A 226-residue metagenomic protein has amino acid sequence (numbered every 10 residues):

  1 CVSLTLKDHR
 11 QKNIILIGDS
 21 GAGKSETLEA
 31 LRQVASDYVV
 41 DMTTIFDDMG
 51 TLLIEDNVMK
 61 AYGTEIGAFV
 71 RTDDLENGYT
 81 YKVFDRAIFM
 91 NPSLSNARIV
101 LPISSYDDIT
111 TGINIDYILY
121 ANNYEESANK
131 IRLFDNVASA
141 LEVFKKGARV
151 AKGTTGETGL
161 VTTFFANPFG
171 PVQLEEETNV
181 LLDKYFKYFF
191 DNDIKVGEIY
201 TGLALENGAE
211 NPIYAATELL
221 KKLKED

Functional and structural regions predicted by a protein language model:
C1-K7: N-terminal pre-Walker A segment at the start of P-loop NTPase domains
K7, D19-G21, Q33, D47-G50 (+3 more regions): An acidic- and aromatic-residue-enriched active-site/binding cleft used to recognize and process polar
D8-H9, V58-A61, N211-L219: Short, surface-exposed amphipathic charged segments that create phosphate/polyanion-binding patches used for binding
H9-S36: Glycine-rich phosphate-binding P-loop
I14, T43-I45, Y62, Y117-L119 (+1 more regions): Hydrophobic/aromatic beta-strand patches that form the interior of the parallel beta-sheet core in alpha/beta enzyme
A22-S25, T51-I54, F69-V70, E125-A128 (+1 more regions): Flexible loop/turn segments at secondary-structure boundaries
V39-D108: Conserved nucleotide-sensing/catalytic segment adjacent to the nucleotide-binding pocket in NTP-handling enzymes
S93-D226: Conserved NTP phosphate-binding and transfer environment spanning the P-loop NTPase/kinase superfamily
